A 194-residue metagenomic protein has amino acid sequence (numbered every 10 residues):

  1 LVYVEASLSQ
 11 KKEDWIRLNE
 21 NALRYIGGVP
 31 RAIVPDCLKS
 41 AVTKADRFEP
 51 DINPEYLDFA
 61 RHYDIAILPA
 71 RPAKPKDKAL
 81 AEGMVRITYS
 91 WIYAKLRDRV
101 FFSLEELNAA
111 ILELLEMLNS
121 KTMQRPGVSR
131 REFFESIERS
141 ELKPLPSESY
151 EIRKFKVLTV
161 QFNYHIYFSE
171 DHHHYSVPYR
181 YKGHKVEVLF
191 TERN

Functional and structural regions predicted by a protein language model:
V2, K12, S40-T43, P75-D77 (+3 more regions): Flexible loop/turn segments at secondary-structure boundaries
V4-G27: Active-site beta-loop-alpha junctions of metal-dependent nucleic acid enzymes, especially the RNase H-like/DDE
A22-R31, H62-A66: Secondary-structure transition/capping motifs at alpha-helix termini and the adjoining loop/turn into the next element
G28-F48: Acidic/histidine-rich, metal-coordinating catalytic segments
P35, D46-R47, I67-Y89, S103-L107: RNase H-like two-metal-ion nuclease catalytic core shared by retroviral integrases and related mobile-element nucleases
E49-I67: Two-metal-ion acidic nuclease core segments, chiefly of the RNase H-like superfamily
V85-E192: Active-site-proximal acidic segments at structured loop/helix or strand boundaries that coordinate catalytic metals
